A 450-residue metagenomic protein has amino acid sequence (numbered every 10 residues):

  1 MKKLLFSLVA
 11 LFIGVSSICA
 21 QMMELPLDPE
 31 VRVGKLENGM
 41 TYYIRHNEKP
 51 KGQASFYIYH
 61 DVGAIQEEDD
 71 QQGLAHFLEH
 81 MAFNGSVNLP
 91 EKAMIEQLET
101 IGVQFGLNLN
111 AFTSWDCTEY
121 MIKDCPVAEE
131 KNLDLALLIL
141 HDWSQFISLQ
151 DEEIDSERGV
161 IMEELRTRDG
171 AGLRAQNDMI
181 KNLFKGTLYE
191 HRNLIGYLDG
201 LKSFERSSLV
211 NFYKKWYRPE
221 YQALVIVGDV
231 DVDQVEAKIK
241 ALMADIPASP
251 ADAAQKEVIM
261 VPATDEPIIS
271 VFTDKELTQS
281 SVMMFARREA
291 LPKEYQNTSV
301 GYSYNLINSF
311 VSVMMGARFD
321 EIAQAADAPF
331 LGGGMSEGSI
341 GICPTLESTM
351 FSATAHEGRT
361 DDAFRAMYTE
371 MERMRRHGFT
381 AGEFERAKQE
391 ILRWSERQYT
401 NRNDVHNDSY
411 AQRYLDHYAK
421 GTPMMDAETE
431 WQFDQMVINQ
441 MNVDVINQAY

Functional and structural regions predicted by a protein language model:
L4-G14: Sec-dependent N-terminal signal peptides
M22, N84-S86, A111-D116, N132 (+11 more regions): Scaffold signal of the M16-like zinc-metallopeptidase fold and its non-catalytic homologs
E24, G186, A223-S280, Q389 (+1 more regions): An aromatic/glycine/proline-enriched structural segment found at the starts of mature extracellular/organellar domains
E24-I58: Mature N-terminal segment immediately following signal peptide/propeptide cleavage in secreted/periplasmic
K51-G52, H60-A175, S203, S208-Y221 (+4 more regions): Active-site-adjacent, His/Asp/Glu-enriched structural segments that form or flank metal-binding and acid/base networks
E91, I95-E99, I147-R166, D231 (+3 more regions): Acidic/histidine-enriched alpha-helical segments
A251-F319, S352, D408-T422: His/Glu-based metal-binding/catalytic segments typifying zinc-dependent metallopeptidases
V282-M284, E289, G301-A381: Structured mid-domain segments that build the active-site/substrate or prosthetic-cofactor binding neighborhood
